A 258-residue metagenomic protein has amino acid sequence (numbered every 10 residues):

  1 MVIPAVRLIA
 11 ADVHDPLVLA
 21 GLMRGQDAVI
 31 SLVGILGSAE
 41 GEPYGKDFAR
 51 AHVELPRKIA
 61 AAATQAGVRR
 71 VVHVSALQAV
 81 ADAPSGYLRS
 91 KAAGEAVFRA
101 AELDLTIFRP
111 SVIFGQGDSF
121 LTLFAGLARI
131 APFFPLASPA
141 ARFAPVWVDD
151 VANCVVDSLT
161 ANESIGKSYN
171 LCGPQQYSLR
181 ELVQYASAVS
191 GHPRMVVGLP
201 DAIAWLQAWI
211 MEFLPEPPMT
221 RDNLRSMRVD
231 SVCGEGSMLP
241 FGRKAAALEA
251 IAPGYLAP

Functional and structural regions predicted by a protein language model:
V2-Q65, L77-A81: NAD(P)H-binding glycine-rich loop region in Rossmannoid oxidoreductase-like domains and their noncatalytic homologs
S38, L77-R89, I113-D118: Conserved catalytic-site region of short-chain dehydrogenase/reductase
V53-I59, S90-A101: Conserved catalytic Lys-bearing alpha helix of Rossmann-like short-chain dehydrogenase/reductases
L55-K58, S119-F120, S138-A161, G166-N170: Substrate-positioning beta->alpha
S75, E95-S119, G126: Conserved beta-loop-beta element that borders a ligand/cofactor-binding pocket
A125-S138: A short C-terminal helix-loop "cap" of Rossmann-like NAD(P)-dependent dehydrogenase/epimerase domains
D157-T220, C233-P258: Mid/C-terminal beta-alpha module of Rossmann-like enzyme folds, strongest in SDR-family dehydrogenases/epimerases
